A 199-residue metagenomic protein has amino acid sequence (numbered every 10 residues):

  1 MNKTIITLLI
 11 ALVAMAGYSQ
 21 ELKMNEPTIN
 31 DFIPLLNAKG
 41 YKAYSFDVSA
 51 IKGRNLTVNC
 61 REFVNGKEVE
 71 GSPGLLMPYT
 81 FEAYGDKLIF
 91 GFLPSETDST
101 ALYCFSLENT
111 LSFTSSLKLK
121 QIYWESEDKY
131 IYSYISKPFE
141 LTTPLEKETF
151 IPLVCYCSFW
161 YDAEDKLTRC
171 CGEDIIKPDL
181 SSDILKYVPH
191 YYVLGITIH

Functional and structural regions predicted by a protein language model:
M1-M24: Bacterial Sec-dependent N-terminal signal peptides
E21-L35: Short N-terminal segments immediately surrounding and downstream of signal-peptide cleavage
N25-P27, D47-S49, R61, G91-S95 (+1 more regions): A structural detector for beta-sheet-dominated domains
D31-S49, G53-R61: N-terminal secretory signal peptides
Y41-S45, K87, Y191-V193: Intrinsic-disorder/low-complexity, polar/charged segments enriched in Ser/Thr/Lys/Arg/Asp/Glu/Gln
K52-I131: Structured domain cores in non-transmembrane regions
Y103-H199: Extracytoplasmic electrostatic interaction patches
